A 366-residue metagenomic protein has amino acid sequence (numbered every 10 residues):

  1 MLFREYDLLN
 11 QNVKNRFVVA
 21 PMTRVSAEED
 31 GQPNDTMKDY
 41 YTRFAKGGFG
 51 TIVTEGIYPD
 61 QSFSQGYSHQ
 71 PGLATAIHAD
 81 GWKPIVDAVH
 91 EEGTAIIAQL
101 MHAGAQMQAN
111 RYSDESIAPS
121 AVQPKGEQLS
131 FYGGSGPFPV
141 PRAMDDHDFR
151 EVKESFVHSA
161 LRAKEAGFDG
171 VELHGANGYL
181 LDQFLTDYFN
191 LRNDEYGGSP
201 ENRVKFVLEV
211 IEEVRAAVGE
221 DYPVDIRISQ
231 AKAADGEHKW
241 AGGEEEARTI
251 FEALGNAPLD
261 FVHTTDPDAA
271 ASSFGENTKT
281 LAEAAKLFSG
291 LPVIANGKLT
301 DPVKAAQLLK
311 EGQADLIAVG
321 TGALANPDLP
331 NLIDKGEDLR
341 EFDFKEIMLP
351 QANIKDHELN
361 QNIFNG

Functional and structural regions predicted by a protein language model:
M1-G366: Flavin-dependent oxidoreductase catalytic cores
